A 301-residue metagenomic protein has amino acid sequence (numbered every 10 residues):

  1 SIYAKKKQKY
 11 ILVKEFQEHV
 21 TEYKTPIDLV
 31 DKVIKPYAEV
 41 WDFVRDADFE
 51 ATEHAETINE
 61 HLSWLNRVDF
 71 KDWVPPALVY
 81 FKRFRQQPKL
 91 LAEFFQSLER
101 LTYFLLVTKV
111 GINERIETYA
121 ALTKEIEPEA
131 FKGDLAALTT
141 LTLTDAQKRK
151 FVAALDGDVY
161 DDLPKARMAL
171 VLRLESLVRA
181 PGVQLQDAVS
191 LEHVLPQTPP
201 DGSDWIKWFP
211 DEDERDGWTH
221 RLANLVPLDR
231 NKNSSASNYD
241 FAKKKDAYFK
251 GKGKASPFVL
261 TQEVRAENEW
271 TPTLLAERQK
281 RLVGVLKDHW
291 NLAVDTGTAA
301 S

Functional and structural regions predicted by a protein language model:
S1-A169, H289-N291, T296-A300: A cross-family structural signal marking well-folded subdomains
Q8, K124-V264: Betabetaalpha-Me/HNH-type nuclease active-site subdomain
N59-D72, P257-T273: Short Fe-S-cluster ligation motifs
L78, F95, E99, E192-L195 (+3 more regions): Generic hydrophobic alpha-helical scaffold/packing signal
R83, R100, F104, P196-D201 (+3 more regions): Short, well-ordered loop/turn and helix-capping segments at boundaries between secondary-structure elements and domains
N268-S301: Acidic, carboxylate-rich catalytic segments that either coordinate divalent cations
